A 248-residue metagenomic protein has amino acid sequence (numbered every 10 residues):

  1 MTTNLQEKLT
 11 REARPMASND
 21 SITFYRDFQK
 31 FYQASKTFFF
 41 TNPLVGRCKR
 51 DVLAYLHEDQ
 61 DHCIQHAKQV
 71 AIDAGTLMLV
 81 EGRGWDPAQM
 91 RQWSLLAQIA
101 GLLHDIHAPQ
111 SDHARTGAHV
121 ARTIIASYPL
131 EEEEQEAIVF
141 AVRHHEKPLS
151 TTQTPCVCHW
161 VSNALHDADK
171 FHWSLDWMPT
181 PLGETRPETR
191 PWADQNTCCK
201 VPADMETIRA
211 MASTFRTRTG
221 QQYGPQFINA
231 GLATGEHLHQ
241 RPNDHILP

Functional and structural regions predicted by a protein language model:
M1-F38, L56-R91, L103, L130 (+1 more regions): Divalent metal-dependent phosphate-bond-processing catalytic cores, especially two-metal-ion Mg2+/Mn2+ enzymes that act
N42-R50, S94: Active-site-adjacent bridging/hinge elements
C48-Y55, I99-A100: Short glycine/proline-rich turn/loop motifs
V70, M90-G117, I138-K147: His-Asp-centered metal-binding catalytic motifs of divalent-metal-dependent phosphohydrolases/nucleases
V70-L77, H113-Y128: An active-site-proximal "capping" alpha-helix that borders the catalytic cofactor pocket
E131, Q135-V139: Membrane-interface starts of transmembrane alpha-helices
